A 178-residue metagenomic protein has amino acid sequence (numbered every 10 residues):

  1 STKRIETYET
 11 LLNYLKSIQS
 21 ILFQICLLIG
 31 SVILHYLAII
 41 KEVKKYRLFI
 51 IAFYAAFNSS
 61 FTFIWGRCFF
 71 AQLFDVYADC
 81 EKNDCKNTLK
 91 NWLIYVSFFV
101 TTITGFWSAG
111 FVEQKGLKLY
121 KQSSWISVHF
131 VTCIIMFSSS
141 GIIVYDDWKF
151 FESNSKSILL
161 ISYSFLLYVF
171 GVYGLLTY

Functional and structural regions predicted by a protein language model:
S1-Y178: Polytopic alpha-helical membrane proteins, predominantly small-molecule transporters/carriers
